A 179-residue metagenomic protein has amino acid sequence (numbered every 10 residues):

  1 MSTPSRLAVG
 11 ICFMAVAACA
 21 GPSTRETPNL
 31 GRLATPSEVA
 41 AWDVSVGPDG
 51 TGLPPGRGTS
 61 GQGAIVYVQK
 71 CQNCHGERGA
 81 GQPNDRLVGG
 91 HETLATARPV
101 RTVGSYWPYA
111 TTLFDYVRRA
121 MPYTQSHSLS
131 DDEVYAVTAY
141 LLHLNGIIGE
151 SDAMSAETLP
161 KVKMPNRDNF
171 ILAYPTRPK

Functional and structural regions predicted by a protein language model:
M1-V9: Bacterial N-terminal signal peptides that target proteins for export
V9-A17: Bacterial N-terminal signal peptides
C19-P22: N-terminal Sec signal peptide cleavage junction
N29-V66, P122-Q125: Electrostatic cytochrome c docking/interface patches
G61-Q69, A80-N84, W107-A110, S128-D131 (+1 more regions): Sequence context surrounding c-type heme c attachment/ligation sites in exported
G63, Y67-R78, L87, V137-L141: The canonical Cys-X-X-Cys-His
A64, A80-R118, P122: Gly/Gly-Pro-rich "capping" loops immediately C-terminal to redox-active cysteine motifs in periplasmic/lumenal
T124-K179: Flexible coil segments in periplasmic/lumen-exposed cytochrome c-class electron-transfer proteins
